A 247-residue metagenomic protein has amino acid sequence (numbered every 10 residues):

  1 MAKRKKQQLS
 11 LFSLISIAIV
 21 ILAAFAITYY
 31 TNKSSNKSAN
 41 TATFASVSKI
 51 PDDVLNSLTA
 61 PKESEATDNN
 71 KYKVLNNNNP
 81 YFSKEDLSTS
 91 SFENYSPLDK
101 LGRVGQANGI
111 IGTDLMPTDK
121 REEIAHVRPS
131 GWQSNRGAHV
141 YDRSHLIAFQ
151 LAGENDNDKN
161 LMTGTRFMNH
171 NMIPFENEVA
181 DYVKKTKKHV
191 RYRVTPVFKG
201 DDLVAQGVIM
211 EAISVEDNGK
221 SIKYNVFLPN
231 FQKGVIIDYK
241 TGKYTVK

Functional and structural regions predicted by a protein language model:
M1-L9: N-terminal Lys/Arg-rich, disordered targeting/topogenic segments
Q8-S13, V54-S57: Acidic/proline-rich low-complexity IDRs
L14-A26: Hydrophobic membrane-insertion alpha-helices, especially the h-region of bacterial N-terminal signal peptides
L22-A23, E65, V74, S88 (+2 more regions): Short linear sequence motifs
I27-T31: Bacterial Sec-dependent signal peptides at the C-terminal "C-region" and cleavage site
N32-S91: N-terminal, intrinsically disordered, polar/charged segments of Gram-positive cell-envelope systems that serve as
L87-K247: Domain-level detector of nuclease and nuclease-like folds in predominantly extracellular/periplasmic contexts
